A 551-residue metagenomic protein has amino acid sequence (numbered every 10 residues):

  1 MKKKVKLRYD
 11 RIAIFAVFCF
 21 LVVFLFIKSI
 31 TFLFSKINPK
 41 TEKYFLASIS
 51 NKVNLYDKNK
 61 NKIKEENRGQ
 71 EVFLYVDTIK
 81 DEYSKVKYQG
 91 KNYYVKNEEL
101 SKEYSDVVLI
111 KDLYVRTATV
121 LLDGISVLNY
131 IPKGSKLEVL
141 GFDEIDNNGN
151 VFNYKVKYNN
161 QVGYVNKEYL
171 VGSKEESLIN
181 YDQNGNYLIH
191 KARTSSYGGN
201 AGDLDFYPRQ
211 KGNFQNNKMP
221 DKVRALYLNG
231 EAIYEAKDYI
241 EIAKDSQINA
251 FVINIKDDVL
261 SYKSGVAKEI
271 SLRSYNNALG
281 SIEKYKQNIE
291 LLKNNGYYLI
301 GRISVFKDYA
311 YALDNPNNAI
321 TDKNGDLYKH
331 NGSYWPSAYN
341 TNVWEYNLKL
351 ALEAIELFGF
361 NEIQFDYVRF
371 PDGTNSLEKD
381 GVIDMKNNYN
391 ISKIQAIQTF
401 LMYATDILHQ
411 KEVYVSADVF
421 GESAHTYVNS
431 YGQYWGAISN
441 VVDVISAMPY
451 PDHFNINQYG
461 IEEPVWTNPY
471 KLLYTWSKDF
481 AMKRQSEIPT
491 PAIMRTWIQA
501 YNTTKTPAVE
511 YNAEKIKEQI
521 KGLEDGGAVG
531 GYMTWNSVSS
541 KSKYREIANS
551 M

Functional and structural regions predicted by a protein language model:
I37-E42, K87-Y114, F152, K157-F214: Boundary regions of SH3-family modules and the immediately adjacent low-complexity/disordered segments in eukaryotic
D57-R68, T119-K136: SH3/SH3-like (including bacterial SH3b) beta-barrel domains that bind proline-rich motifs or cell-wall ligands
N67-K96, P132-K167: SH3/SH3-like beta-barrel superfamily modules
F214-E231, I289, G301, V305-E353: Active-site-adjacent "subsite" loops/lids of carbohydrate-active enzymes
A236-S261, L357-E362, V444, L523-G530: Catalytic domains of carbohydrate-active enzymes, especially glycoside hydrolases
S246-G280, D372-D380: Aromatic-lined carbohydrate-binding/catalytic grooves of carbohydrate-active enzymes
Y298-D308, Q364, I391-S430, P489-T503 (+1 more regions): Aromatic-lined carbohydrate-recognition surfaces of secreted/lumenal glycan-active proteins
V442-I456, W466-Y474, D479-M551: Substrate-binding cleft of secreted/luminal carbohydrate-active enzymes
